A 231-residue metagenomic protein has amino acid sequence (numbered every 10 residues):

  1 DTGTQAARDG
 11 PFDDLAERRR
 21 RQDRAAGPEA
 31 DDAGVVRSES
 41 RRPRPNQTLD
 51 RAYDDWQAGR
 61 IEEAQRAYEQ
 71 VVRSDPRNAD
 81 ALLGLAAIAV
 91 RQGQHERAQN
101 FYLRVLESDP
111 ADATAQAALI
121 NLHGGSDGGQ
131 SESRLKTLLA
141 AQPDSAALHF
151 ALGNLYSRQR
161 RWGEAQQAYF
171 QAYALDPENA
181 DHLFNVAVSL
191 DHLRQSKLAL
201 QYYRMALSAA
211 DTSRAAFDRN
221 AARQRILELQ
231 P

Functional and structural regions predicted by a protein language model:
S38-S74, A87-R91, G124-G125: Alpha-helical segment of the N-proximal tetratricopeptide repeat
A58-R66, R91-R104, H123-T137, Q159-Q171 (+1 more regions): Structural signature of tandem alpha-helical TPR/SEL1-like repeats, specifically the intra-repeat loop/turn
S74, S108-D109, A141-Q142, L175 (+2 more regions): Structural marker of alpha-solenoid helical repeat scaffolds
A81, A115, L148, H182 (+1 more regions): TPR alpha-solenoid repeat register
G84, A118-N121, A151, N185 (+2 more regions): Canonical tetratricopeptide repeat
S189-P231: Terminal, low-structured helical/coil segments at or just beyond the last alpha-helical repeat
